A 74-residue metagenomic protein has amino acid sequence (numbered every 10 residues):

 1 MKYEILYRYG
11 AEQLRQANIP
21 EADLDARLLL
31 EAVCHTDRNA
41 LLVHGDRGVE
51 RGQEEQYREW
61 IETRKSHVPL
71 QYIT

Functional and structural regions predicted by a protein language model:
M1-A22: Non-catalytic nucleic-acid substrate-recognition regions in nucleic-acid-modifying enzymes
I19-D25, R38-V43: Short, surface-exposed acidic
L30-T74: Conserved AdoMet
